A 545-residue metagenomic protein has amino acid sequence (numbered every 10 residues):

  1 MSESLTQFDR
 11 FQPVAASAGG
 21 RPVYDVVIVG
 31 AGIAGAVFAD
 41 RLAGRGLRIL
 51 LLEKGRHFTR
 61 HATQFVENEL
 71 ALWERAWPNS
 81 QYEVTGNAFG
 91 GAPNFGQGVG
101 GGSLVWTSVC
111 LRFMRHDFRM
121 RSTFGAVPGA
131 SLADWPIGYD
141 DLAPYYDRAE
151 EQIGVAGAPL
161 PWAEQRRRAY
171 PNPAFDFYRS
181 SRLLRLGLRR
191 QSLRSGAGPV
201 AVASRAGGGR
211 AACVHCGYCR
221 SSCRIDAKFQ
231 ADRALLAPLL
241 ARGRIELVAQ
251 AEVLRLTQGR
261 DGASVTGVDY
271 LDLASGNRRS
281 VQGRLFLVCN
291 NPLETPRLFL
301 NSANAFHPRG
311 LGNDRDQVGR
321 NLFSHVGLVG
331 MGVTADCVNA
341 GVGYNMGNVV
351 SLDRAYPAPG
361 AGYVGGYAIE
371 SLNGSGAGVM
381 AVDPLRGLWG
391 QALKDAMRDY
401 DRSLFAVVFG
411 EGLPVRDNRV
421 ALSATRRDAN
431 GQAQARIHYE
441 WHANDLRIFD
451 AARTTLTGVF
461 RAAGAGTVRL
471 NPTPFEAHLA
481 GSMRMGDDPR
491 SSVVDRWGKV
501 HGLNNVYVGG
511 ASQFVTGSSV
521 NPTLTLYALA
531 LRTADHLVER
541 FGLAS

Functional and structural regions predicted by a protein language model:
M1-V26, G44-R45, E539-S545: Extreme N-terminal leader/targeting segments of oxidoreductases
Y24-L51: N-terminal Rossmann-like FAD-binding beta1-loop-alpha1 element of flavoenzymes
G44, G55-R60, Q64-F65, R242 (+5 more regions): Glycine-rich loop(s) and the adjacent beta-strand/alpha-helix scaffold that form part
A71-W162, F409, R416: Redox-cofactor-proximal catalytic regions of oxidoreductases
A88, G125-Q250: Conserved redox-cofactor binding core of oxidoreductases
F89-N94, G102, D117, P128 (+7 more regions): FAD cofactor-binding and catalytic pocket of flavoenzymes
A197-A201, H215-C219, L254-G259, D401-G412 (+3 more regions): A glycine-rich dinucleotide-binding beta-alpha-beta segment and adjacent secondary-structure elements that constitute
T516-D535: A conserved FAD-binding loop/helix module that cradles the flavin
